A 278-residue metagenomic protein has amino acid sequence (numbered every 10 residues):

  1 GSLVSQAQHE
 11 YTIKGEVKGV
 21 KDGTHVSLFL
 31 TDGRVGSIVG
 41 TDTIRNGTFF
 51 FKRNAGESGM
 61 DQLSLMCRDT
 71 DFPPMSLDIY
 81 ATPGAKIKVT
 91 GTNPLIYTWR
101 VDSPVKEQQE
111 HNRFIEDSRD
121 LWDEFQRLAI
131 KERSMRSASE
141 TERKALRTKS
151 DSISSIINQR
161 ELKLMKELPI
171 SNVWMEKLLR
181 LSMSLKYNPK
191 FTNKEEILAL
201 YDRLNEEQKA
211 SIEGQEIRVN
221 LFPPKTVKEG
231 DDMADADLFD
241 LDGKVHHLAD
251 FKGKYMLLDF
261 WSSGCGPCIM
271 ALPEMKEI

Functional and structural regions predicted by a protein language model:
G1-A7: Hydrophobic h-region of N-terminal signal peptides that target proteins for export in Gram-negative bacteria
A7-S152, I156-Q159: A non-transmembrane, solvent-exposed segment enriched in polar/low-complexity residues
R147-K149, L185-K194: Short coil/turn connectors between adjacent alpha-helices in alpha-solenoid helical repeat scaffolds
E167-L185, Q215: Amphipathic alpha-helical repeat scaffolds of TPR domains
T192-L204, D231-D237: Alpha-helical repeat scaffolds
Q215-L248: N-terminal "domain-start" segment that seeds a small globular fold
K252-E277: Conserved redox-active cysteine motifs that mediate thiol-disulfide chemistry, especially di-cysteine Cys-X(1-2)-Cys
